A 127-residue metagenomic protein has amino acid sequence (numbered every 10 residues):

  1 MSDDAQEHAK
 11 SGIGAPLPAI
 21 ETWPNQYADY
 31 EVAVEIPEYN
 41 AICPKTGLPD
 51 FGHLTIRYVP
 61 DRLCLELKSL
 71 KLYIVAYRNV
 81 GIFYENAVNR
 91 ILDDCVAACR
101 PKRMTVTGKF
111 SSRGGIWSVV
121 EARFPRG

Functional and structural regions predicted by a protein language model:
M1-G127: N-terminal intrinsically disordered, cationic/polar leader segments that include organellar targeting peptides
